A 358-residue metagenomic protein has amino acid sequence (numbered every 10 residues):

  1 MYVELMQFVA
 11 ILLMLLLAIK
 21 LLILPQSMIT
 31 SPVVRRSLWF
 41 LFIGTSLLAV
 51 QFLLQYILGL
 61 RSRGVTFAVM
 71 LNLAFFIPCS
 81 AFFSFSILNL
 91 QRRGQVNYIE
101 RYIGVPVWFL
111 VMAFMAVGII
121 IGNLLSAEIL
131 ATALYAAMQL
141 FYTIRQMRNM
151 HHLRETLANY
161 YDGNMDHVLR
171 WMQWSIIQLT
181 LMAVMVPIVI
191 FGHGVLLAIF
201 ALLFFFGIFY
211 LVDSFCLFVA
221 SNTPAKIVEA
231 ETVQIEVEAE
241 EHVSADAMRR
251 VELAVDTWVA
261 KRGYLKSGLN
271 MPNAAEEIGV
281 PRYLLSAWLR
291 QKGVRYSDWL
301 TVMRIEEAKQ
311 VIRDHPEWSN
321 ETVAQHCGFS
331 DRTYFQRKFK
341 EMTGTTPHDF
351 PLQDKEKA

Functional and structural regions predicted by a protein language model:
M1-F114, N123-A133: N-terminal low-complexity or simple alpha-helical regulatory segments that function as activation/interaction modules
T30-V50, V105-P106, A127-V189, L196-I208: Alpha-helical transmembrane segments of multi-pass integral membrane proteins
L73-F85, H193-C216: Hydrophobic alpha-helical transmembrane segments and immediately flanking/interface helices in integral membrane
I87-Q91, I121-L125, M147-L157, F215-V228: A cytosolic-side transmembrane-helix exit/cap motif
L88-N89, F114-G122, V184-G192: Hydrophobic alpha-helical transmembrane segments
F215-C327, T333, K338-E341, T345-A358: Membrane-proximal linker segments that couple transmembrane helices to downstream signaling/catalytic modules
